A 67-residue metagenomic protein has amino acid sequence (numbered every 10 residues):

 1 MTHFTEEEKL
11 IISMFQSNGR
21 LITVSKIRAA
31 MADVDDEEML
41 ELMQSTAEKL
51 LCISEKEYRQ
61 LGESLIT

Functional and structural regions predicted by a protein language model:
M1-K26: N-terminal acidic leader/helix
I11, S17, L21, S54-T67: Terminal interaction module
D35-S64: Short, charge-rich amphipathic interface segments used for partner binding and complex assembly
